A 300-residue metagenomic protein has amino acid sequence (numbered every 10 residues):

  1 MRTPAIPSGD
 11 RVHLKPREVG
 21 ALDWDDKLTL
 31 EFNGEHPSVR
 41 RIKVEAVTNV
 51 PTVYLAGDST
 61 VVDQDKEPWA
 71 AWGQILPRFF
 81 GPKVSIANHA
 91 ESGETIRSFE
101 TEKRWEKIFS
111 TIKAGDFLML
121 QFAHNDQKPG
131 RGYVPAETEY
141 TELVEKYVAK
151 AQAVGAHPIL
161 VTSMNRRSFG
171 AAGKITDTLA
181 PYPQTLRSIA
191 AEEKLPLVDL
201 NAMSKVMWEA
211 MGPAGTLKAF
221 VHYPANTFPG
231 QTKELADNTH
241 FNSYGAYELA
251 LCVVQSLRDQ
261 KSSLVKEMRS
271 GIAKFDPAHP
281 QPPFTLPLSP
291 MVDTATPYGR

Functional and structural regions predicted by a protein language model:
M1-L28, N33-V44: Short, surface-exposed tryptophan/glycine-enriched loops that mediate extracellular molecular recognition
V19, N33-E35, K43-E45, L76 (+1 more regions): Activation corresponds to long, low-complexity, non-globular regions
T29-E91, W105-L118: Serine-esterase "nucleophile elbow" of acetyl-processing enzymes
S59-T60, I272-P283: Flexible coil segments in periplasmic/lumen-exposed cytochrome c-class electron-transfer proteins
V62-Q64, T95-I96, K128-P129: Short substrate-entry loop that stabilizes the transition state in hydrolases
N88-E100: Functional beta-strand-loop-alpha-helix junction segments that form "active/interaction loops" within catalytic
T101-S270, A278, S289-M291, T296-R300: Alpha-helical cap/lid subdomain in secreted, periplasmic, or secretory-pathway luminal O-acyl-processing enzymes
